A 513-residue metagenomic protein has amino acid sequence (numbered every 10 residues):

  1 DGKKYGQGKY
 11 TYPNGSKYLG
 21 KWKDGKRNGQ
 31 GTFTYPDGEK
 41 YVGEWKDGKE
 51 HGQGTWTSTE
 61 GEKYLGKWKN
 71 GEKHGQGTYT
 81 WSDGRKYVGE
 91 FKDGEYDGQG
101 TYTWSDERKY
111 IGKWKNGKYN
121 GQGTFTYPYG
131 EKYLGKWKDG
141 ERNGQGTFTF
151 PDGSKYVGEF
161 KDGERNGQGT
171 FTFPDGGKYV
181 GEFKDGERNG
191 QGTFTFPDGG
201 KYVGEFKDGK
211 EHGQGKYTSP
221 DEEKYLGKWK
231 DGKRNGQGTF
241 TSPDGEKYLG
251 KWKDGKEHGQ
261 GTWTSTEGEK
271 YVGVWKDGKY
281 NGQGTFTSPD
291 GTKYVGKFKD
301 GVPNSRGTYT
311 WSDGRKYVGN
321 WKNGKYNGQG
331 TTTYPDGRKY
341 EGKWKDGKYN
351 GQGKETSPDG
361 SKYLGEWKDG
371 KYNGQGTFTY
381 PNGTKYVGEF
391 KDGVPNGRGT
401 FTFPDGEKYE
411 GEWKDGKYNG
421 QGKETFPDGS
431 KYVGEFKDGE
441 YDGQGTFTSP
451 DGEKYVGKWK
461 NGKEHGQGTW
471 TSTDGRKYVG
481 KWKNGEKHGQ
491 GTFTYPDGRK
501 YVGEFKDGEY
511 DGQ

Functional and structural regions predicted by a protein language model:
D1-K4, Y18-R27, Y41-E50, Y64-H74 (+19 more regions): Conserved anchor residues at repeat-unit boundaries in beta-strand-based tandem repeats, strongest for the MORN repeat
K3-Y10, R27-F33, K49-W56, K73-Y79 (+28 more regions): Consensus positions within tandem repeat domains that build extended binding/scaffold surfaces
Y12-S16, Y35, S58, S82-R85 (+25 more regions): Ser/Thr/Pro-rich low-complexity tandem-repeat tracts
K40, Y129, P220, K224 (+5 more regions): Intrinsic disorder/low-complexity segments
